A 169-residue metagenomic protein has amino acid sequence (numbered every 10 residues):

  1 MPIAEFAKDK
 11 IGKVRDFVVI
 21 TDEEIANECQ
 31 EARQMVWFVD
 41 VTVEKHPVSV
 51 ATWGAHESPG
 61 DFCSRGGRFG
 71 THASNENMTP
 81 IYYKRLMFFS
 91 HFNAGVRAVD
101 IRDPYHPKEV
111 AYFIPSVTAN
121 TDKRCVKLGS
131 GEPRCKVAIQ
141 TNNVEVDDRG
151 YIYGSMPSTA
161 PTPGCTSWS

Functional and structural regions predicted by a protein language model:
M1-S169: Feature marking well-ordered beta-strand scaffolds used for ligand recognition
